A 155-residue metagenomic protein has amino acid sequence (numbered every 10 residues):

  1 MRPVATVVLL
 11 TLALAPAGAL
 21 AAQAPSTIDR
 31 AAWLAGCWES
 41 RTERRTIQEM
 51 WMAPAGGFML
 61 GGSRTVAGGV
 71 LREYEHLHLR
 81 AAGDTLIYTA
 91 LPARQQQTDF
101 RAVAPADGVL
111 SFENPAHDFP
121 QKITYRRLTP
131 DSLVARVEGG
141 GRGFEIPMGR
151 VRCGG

Functional and structural regions predicted by a protein language model:
M1-V4: Positively charged n-region of N-terminal signal peptides that target proteins for export
V7-A17: Bacterial N-terminal signal peptides
A22-Q23, A102, D107, D131-G155: Edge beta-strand at a domain terminus
Q23-C37: N-terminal helix-cap/turn-to-beta initiation motif at the start of protein domains
L34-A35, S40-A116: Central antiparallel beta-sheet cores of small beta-barrel/beta-sandwich binding domains
D118-Q121: Charged, amphipathic alpha-helical segments
